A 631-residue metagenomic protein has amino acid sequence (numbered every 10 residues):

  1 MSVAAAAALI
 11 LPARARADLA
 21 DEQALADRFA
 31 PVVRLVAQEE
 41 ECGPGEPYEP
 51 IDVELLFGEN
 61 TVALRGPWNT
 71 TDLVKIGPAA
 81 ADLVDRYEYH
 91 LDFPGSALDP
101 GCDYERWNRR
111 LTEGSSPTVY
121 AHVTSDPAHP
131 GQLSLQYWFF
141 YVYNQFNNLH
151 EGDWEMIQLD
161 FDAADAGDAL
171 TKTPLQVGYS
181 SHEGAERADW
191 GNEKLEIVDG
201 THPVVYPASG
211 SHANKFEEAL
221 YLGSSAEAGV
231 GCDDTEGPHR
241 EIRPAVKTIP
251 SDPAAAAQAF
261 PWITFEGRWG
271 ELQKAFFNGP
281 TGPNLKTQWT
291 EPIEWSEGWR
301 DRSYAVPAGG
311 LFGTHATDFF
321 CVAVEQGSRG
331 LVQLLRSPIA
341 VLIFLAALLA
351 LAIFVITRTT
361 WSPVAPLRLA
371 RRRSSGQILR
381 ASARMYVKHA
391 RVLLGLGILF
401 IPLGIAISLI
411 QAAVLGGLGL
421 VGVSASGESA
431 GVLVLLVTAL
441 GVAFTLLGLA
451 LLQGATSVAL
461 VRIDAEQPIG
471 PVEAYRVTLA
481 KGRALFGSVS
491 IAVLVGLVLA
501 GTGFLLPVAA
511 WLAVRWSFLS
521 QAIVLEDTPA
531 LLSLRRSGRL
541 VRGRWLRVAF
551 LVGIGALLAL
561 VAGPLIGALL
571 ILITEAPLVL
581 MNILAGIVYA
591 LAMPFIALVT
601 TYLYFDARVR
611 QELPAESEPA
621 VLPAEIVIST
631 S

Functional and structural regions predicted by a protein language model:
M1-A4: Sec-dependent N-terminal signal peptides
A6-R14: C-terminal segment of classical bacterial N-terminal signal peptides
A17-D153, D165-Q326: A domain-level signal for the mature, folded cores of soluble proteins
M156-Q158, L485: Conserved hydrophobic/aromatic beta-strand scaffold that supports enzyme active sites
D160-A164: Short beta-strand micro-motifs enriched in acidic
F320-S631: Hydrophobic alpha-helical membrane segments
